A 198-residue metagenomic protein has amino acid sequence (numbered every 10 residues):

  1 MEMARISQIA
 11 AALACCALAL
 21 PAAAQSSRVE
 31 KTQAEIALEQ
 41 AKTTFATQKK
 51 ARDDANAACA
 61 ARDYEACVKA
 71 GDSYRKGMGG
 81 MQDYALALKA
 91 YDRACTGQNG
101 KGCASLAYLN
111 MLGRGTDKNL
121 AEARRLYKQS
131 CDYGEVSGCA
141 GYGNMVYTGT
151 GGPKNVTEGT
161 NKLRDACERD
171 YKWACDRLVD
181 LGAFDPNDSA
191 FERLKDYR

Functional and structural regions predicted by a protein language model:
E2-A10: Bacterial N-terminal signal peptides that target proteins for export
A19-P21: N-terminal signal peptide c-region/cleavage motif recognized by signal peptidases
A23-K69: N-terminal leader/linker segments that initiate helical-solenoid repeat arrays
V29-E30, D165, R169-R198: Terminal, low-structured helical/coil segments at or just beyond the last alpha-helical repeat
A37, K69-K76, A90, S105-L112 (+3 more regions): Hydrophobic face of amphipathic alpha-helices that form TPR/SEL1-like repeat modules and related alpha-solenoid
A61-Y64, K76-M78, T96-G100, L112-R114 (+5 more regions): Short helix-capping/linker turns of helical repeat alpha-solenoids
